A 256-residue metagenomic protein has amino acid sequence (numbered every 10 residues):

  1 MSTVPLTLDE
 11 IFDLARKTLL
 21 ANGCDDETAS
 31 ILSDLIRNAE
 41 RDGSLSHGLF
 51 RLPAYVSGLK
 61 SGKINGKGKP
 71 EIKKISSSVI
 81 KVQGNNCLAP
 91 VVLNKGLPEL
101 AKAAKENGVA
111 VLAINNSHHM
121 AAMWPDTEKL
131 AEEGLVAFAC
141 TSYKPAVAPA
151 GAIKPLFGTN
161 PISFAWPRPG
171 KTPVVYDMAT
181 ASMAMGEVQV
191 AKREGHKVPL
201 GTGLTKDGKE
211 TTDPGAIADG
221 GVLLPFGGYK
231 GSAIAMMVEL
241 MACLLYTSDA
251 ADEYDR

Functional and structural regions predicted by a protein language model:
S2-V4, L8-N22: Generic N-terminal amphipathic, Lys/Arg-enriched alpha-helix
L20-G23, D42-S46: N-terminal and secondary-structure boundary signal
D26-R37: Short, well-structured alpha-helical segments
F50-L97: Active-site cofactor/substrate anionic-group-binding motifs, chiefly glycine- and Lys/Arg-rich phosphate-binding loops
K81-P169: A generic, well-ordered mixed alpha/beta core segment in the N-terminal half of proteins
V147-G215: Phosphate/diphosphate-binding glycine-rich loops and adjacent basic-rich segments that engage nucleotide
H196-L245: Secondary-shell segments that build the walls of catalytic and ion/ligand-binding clefts
Y246-R256: Single conserved hydrophobic/aromatic residue that forms the stacking wall/gate of nucleotide- or nucleobase-binding
